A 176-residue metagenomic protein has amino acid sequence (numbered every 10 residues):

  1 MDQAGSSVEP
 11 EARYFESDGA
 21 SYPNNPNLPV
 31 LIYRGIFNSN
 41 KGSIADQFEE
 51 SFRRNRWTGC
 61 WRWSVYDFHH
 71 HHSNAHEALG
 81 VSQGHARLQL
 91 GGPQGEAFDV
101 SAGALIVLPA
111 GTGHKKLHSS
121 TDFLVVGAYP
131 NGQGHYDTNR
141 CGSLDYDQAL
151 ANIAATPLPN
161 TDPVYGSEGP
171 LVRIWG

Functional and structural regions predicted by a protein language model:
M1-H70, L171-G176: A short, N-terminal "cap"/entry segment at the start of jelly-roll beta-barrel domains of the cupin/DSBH fold
S64-A78, P93-Q94, V100-A102: A short beta-loop-beta micro-motif enriched in histidine and acidic residues
H72-Q89, V107: Short, conserved beta-strand element in jelly-roll/cupin
Q89-G91, L117: A generic structural motif
V100-S120, Y129: Conserved metal-binding segment of the jelly-roll/cupin
L117-G176: Double-stranded beta-helix
